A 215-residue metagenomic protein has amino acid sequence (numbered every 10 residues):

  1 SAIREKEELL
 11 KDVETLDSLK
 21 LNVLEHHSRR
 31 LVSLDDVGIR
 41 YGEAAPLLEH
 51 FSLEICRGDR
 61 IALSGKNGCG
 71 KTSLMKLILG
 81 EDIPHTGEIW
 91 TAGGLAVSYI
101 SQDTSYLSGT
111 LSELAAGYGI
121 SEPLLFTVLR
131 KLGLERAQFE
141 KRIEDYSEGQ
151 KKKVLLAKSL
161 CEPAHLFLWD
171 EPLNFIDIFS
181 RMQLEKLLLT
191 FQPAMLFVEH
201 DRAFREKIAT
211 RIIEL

Functional and structural regions predicted by a protein language model:
S1-A45, C56: Coupling and communication elements adjacent to P-loop NTPase active sites across diverse families
F51-R57, T91: Conserved hydrophobic segment flanking the Walker A/P-loop of ABC-type ATPase nucleotide-binding domains
R60, K66, T72-L125, E199 (+1 more regions): ABC ATPase nucleotide-binding domain signature region
N67, D170, N174-D177, R181: ABC-family nucleotide-binding domains
S101-K158, E162-H165, E171, M182: ABC-family P-loop ATPase nucleotide-binding domains
R181-Q192: Helical segment within the ABC ATPase nucleotide-binding domain
P193-V198: Conserved H-loop
R205-K207: A short, surface-exposed alpha-helical micro-motif characterized by mixed small hydrophobic and charged/polar residues
